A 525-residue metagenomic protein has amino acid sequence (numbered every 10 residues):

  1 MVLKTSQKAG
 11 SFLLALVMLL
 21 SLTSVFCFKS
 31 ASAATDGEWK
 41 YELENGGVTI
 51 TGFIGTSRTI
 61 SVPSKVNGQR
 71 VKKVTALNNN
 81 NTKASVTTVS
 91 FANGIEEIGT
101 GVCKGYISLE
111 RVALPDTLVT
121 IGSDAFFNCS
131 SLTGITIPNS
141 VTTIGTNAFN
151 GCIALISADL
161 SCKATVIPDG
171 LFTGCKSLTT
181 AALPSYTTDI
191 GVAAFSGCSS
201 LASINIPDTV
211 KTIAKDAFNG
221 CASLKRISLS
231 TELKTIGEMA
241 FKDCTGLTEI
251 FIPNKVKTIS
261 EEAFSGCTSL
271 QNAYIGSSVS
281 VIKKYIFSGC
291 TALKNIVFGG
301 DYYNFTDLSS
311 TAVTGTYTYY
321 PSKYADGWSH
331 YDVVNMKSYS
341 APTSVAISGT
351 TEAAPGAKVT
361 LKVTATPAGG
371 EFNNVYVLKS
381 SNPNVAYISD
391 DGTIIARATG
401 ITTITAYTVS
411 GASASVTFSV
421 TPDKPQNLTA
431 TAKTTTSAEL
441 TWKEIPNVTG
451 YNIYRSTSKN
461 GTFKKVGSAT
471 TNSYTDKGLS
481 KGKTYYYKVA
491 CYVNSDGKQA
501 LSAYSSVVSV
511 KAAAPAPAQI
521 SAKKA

Functional and structural regions predicted by a protein language model:
A9, T23, L43-N45, G55-K72 (+13 more regions): Structural signature of tandem-repeat unit edges
L22-G37: Sec-dependent signal peptide cleavage junction
T100-V102, S123-A125, G145-N150, P168-T173 (+5 more regions): Consensus positions within tandem repeat domains that build extended binding/scaffold surfaces
Y339-P422: Extracytoplasmic soluble-region selector
V385-I388, K465-T470: Short beta-strand segments within Ig-like beta-sandwich modules, predominantly Fibronectin type-III
P422-N447, K481, G497-A525: Pro/Thr/Ser/Gly-rich low-complexity, intrinsically disordered linker/stalk tracts
N447-K465, K488: Extracellular low-complexity, O-glycosylation-prone stalks/linkers
D476-G497: Beta-strand-rich modules
